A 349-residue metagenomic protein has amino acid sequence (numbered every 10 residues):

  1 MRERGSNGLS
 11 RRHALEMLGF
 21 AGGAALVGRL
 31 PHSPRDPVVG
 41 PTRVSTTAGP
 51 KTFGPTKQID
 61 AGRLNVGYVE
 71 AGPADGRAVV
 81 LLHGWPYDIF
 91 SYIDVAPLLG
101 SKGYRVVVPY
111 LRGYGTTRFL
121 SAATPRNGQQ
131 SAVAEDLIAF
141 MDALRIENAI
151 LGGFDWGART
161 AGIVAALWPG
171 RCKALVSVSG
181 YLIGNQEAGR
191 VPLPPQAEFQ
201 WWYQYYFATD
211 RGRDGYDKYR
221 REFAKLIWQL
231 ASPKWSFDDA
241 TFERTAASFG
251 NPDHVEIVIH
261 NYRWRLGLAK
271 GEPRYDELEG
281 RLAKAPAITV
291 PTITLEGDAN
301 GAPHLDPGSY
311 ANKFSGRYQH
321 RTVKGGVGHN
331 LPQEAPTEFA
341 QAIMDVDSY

Functional and structural regions predicted by a protein language model:
M1-S10, R35: N-terminal secretory signal peptides
S10-G22, V27: N-terminal export leaders
P31-P41: Signal peptide processing junction and immediate N-terminal pro/mature segment of secreted/exported proteins
P41-P55, R63-V66, A71, A78 (+4 more regions): Flexible "cap/lid" subdomain of the alpha/beta-hydrolase fold that forms the substrate-access gate
A71-T116: Conserved HGGG/HGGXW glycine-rich cap/lid loop of the alpha/beta-hydrolase fold
G84, D155, Q333-E334: Conserved acidic functional residues
V327-A335: Catalytic histidine-centered segment of alpha/beta-hydrolase-like enzymes
A342-Y349: C-terminal alpha-helix
